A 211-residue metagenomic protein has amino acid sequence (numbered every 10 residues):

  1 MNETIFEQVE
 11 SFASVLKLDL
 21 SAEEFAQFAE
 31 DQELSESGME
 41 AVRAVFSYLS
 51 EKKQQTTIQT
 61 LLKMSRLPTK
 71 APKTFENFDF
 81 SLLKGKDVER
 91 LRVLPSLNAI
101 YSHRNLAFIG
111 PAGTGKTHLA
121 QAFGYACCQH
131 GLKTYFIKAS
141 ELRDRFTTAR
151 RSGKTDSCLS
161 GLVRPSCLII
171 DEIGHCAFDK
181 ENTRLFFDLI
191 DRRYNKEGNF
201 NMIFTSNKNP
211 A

Functional and structural regions predicted by a protein language model:
M1-S14: Intrinsically disordered, low-complexity and often Lys/Arg-enriched segments
S14, L18-K70: Interdomain "pre-motor" coupling segment immediately N-terminal to P-loop NTPase/helicase cores
S21-F28, K133, I137, L142-A149 (+3 more regions): Replace "adjacent to P-loop NTPase cores in ATP/GTP-dependent enzymes" with "adjacent to NTP-binding cores
K73-L97: N-terminal pre-Walker A segment at the start of P-loop NTPase domains
F78, A120, K138: Conserved hydrophobic/aromatic pocket- or pore-lining residues that grip, position, or stack substrates in active sites
E89-S102, I109, F123: P-loop NTPase catalytic core of nucleic-acid-dependent motor ATPases
H103-A107, F123-F146: Conserved post-Walker A coupling segment in P-loop NTPases
H103-L119: Walker A/P-loop nucleotide-binding motif
